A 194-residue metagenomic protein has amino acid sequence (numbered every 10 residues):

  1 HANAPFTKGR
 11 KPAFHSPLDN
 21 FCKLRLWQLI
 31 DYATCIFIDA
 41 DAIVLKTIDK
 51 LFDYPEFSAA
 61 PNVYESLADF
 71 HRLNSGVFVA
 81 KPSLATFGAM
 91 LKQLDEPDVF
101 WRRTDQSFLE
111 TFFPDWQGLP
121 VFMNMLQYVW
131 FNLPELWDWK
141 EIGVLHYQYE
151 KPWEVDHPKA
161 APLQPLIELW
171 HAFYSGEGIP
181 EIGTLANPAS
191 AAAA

Functional and structural regions predicted by a protein language model:
H1-A194: Glycosyltransferase catalytic domains, chiefly GT-A lineage
